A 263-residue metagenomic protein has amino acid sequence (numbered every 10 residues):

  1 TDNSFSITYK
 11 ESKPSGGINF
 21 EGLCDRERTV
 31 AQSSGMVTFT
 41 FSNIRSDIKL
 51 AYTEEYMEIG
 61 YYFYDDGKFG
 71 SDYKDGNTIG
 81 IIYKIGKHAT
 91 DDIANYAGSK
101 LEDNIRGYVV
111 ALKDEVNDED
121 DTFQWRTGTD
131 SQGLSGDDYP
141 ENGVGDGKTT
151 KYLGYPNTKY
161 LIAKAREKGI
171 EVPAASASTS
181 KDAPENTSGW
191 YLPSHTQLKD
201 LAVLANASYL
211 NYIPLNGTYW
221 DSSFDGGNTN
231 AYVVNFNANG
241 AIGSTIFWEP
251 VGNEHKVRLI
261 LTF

Functional and structural regions predicted by a protein language model:
D2, E185-W190: Extended extracellular/luminal ectodomain segments enriched in beta-structured repeat modules
D2-V37: Surface-exposed interfaces of beta-sheet-rich extracellular modules
I7-Y9, V37-S42, S71, A94 (+1 more regions): Generic recognition of long tandem-repeat/solenoid scaffolds
Y9-K13, N43, S222: Non-cytosolic beta-sheet module surface loops
Q32-Y56: Conserved "repeat-terminator" motif of extracellular CCP/Sushi domains
A51-N186, V251-F263: Short, compositionally biased
V110, L192-P193: Short hydrophobic beta-strand that contains or immediately precedes a catalytic carboxylate
K181, S188-G189, H195-F263: C-terminal, surface-exposed recognition/capping segments
